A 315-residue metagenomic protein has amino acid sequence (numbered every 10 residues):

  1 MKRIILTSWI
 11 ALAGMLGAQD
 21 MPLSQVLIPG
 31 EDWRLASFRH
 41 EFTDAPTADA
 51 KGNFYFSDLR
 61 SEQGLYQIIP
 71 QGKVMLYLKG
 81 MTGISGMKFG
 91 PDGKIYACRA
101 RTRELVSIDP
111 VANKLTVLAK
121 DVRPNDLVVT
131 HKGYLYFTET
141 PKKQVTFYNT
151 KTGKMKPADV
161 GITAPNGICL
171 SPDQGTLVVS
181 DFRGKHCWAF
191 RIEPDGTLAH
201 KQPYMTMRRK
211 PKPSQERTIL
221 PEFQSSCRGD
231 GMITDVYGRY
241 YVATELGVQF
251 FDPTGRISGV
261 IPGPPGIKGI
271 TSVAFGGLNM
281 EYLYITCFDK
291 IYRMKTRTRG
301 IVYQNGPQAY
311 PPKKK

Functional and structural regions predicted by a protein language model:
Q19-E41, K201-Q202, G306: A short helix->beta-strand "capping" segment at the edge of beta-propeller domains
R34-L35, M75-K79, T116-K120, K156-V160 (+3 more regions): Beta-propeller fold detector
F38-N53, G80-R99, R103-E104, A119-T138 (+4 more regions): Beta-rich, blade/repeat-based domains predominating in secreted/periplasmic proteins but also intracellular
F54-M75: Beta-propeller domains
L59-R60, A100, T140, F182 (+5 more regions): Short loop/turn segments immediately following the C-termini of beta-strands
G64-Y66, E104-V106, Q144-T146, H186-W188 (+2 more regions): A short loop-to-beta-strand structural motif that recurs across blades of beta-propeller domains
I68-G72, D109-N113, N149-G153, I192-G196 (+2 more regions): Short loop/turn segments that connect beta-strands within beta-propeller blades
S272-K315: Blade-level signature of beta-propeller repeat domains, shared across WD40, Kelch, NHL, RCC1 and BNR/Asp-box propellers
